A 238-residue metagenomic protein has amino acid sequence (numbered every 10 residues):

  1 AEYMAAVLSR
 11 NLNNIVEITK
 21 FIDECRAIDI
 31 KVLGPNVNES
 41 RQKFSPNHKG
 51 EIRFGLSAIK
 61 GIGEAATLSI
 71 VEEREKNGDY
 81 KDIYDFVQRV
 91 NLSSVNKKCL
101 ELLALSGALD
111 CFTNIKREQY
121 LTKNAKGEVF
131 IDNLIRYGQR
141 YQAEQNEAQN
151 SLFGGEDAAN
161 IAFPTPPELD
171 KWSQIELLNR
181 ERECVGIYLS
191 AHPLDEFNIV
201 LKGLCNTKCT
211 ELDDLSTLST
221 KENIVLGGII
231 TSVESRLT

Functional and structural regions predicted by a protein language model:
A1-T238: Noncatalytic, beta-rich nucleic-acid-contacting surfaces in large DNA/RNA-processing enzymes
